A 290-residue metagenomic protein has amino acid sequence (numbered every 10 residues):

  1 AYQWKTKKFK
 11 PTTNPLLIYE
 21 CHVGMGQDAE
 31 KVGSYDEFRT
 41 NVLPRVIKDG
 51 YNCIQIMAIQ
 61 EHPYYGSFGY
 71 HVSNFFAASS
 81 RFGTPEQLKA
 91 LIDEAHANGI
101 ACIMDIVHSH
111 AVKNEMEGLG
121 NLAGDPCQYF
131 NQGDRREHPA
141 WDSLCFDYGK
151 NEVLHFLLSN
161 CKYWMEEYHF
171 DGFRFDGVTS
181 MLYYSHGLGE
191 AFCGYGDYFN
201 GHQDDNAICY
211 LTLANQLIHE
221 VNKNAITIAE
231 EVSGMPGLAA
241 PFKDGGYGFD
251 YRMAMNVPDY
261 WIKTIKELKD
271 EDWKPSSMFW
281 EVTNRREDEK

Functional and structural regions predicted by a protein language model:
K5-T13, H22-Q203: Substrate-binding/active-site clefts of carbohydrate-active enzymes
P15, G69, A140, G245-Y247 (+1 more regions): A short, structural micro-pattern
L17-V23, K290: Active-site-proximal beta-strand elements of phosphoester/diester hydrolases
Y19, M104, A229-E230: Short glycine/serine/threonine-enriched helix-capping/active-site loop that flanks the nucleotide-sugar donor pocket
H169-D171, H186-K290: Conserved alpha/beta catalytic core and glycan-binding cleft of carbohydrate-active enzymes
